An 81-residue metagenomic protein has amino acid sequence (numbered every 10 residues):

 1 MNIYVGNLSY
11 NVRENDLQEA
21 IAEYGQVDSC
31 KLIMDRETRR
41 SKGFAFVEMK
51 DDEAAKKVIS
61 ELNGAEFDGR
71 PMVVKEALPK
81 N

Functional and structural regions predicted by a protein language model:
M1-K42, E48-N81: Intrinsically disordered, low-complexity RNA-binding regions enriched in Gly/Arg/Ser/Tyr
